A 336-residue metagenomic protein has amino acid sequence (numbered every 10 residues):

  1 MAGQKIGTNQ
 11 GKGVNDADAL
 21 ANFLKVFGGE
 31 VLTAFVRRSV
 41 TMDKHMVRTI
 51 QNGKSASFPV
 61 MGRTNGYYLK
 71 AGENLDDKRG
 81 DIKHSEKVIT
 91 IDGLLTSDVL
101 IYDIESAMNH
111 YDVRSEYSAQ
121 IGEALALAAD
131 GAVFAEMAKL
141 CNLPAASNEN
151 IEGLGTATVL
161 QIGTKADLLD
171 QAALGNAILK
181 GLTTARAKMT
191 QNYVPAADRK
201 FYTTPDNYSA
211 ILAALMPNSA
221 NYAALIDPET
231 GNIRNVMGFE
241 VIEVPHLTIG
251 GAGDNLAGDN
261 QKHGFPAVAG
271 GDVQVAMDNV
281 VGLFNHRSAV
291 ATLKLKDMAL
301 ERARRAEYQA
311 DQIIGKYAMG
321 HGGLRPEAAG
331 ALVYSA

Functional and structural regions predicted by a protein language model:
M1-K87, A329-A336: N-terminal "assembly arms/tails" that initiate or stabilize quaternary assembly in self-assembling proteins
A2-G11, K294-A336: Extended, compositionally biased alpha-helical segments that mediate assembly or anchoring
N22-L32, V36, G181-R186, V281 (+1 more regions): Short, Φ-rich (hydrophobic/aromatic) sequence segments
V47, S55-S57, R63, D76-K78 (+2 more regions): Structured, hydrophobic secondary-structure cores that serve as assembly/anchoring elements
N52, S57-V60, K180-T183, A187-A289: Extended oligomerization regions of viral-like shell subunits
R63-T64, Y208, S288-A289, K296-L300 (+1 more regions): Short, glycine-/Ser/Thr-/acidic-enriched flexible segments
I104-K188, V333-A336: Alpha-helical scaffold segments that mediate packing/assembly in large oligomeric complexes
